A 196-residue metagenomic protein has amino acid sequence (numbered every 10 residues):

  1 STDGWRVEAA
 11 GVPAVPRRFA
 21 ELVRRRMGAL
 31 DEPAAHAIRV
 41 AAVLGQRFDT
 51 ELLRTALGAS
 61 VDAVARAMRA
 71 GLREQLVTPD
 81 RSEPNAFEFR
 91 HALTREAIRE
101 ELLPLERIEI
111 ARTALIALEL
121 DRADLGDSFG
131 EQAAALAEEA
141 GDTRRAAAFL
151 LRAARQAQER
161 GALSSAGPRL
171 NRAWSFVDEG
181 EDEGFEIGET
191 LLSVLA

Functional and structural regions predicted by a protein language model:
S1-G180, G184: Short secondary-structure boundary elements
